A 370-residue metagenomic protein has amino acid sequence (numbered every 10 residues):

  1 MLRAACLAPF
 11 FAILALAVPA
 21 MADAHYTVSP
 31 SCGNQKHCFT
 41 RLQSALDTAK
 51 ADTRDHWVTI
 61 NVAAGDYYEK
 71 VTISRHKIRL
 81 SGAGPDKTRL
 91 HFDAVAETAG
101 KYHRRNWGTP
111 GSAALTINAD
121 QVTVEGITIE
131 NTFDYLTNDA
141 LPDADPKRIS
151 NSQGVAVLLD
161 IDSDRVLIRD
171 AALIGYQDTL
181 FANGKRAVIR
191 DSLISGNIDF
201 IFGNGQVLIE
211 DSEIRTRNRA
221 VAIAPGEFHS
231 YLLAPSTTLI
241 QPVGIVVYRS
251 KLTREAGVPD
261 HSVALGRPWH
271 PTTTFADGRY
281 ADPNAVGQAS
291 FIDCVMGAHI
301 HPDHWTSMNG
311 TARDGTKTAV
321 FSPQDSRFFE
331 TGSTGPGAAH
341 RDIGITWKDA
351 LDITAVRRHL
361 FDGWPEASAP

Functional and structural regions predicted by a protein language model:
M1, M21-A22: Initiator methionine at the very start of the polypeptide chain
M1-A8: Bacterial N-terminal signal peptides that target proteins for export
A17-P19: N-terminal signal peptide c-region/cleavage motif recognized by signal peptidases
D23-P370: Sequence-level preference for short, compositionally simple segments enriched in small aliphatic or small polar residues
